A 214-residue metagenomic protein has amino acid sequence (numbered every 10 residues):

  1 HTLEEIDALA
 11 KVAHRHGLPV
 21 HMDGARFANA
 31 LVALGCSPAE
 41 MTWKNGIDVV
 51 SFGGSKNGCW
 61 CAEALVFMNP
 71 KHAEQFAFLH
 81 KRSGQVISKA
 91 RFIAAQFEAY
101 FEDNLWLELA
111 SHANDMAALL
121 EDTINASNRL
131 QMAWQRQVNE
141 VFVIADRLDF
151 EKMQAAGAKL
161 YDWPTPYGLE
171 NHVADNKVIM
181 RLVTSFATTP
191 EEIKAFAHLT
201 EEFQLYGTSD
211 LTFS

Functional and structural regions predicted by a protein language model:
H1, S37-V138: Active-site C-terminal subdomain of aminotransferase-like
H1-L31: Catalytic PLP-binding core of fold-type I/II PLP enzymes
E4-R15, E40, D115, L119-D122 (+2 more regions): Alpha-helical scaffolding segments of alpha/beta enzyme cores, especially the outer helices of TIM-barrel or partial
G17-H21, V49, I179-R181: Structural preference for beta-strand elements that scaffold enzyme active sites
V20-G24, V50-G53, W134, Y161-D162: General beta-strand structural signal in soluble alpha/beta enzymes
A25-N29, S55, N139, S185-A187: Active-site beta-loop-alpha junctions enriched in small/polar residues
A118, I124-N125, R129-S214: Conserved C-terminal alpha-helix-loop-beta "cap" of PLP-dependent enzymes that closes/shapes the active-site mouth
